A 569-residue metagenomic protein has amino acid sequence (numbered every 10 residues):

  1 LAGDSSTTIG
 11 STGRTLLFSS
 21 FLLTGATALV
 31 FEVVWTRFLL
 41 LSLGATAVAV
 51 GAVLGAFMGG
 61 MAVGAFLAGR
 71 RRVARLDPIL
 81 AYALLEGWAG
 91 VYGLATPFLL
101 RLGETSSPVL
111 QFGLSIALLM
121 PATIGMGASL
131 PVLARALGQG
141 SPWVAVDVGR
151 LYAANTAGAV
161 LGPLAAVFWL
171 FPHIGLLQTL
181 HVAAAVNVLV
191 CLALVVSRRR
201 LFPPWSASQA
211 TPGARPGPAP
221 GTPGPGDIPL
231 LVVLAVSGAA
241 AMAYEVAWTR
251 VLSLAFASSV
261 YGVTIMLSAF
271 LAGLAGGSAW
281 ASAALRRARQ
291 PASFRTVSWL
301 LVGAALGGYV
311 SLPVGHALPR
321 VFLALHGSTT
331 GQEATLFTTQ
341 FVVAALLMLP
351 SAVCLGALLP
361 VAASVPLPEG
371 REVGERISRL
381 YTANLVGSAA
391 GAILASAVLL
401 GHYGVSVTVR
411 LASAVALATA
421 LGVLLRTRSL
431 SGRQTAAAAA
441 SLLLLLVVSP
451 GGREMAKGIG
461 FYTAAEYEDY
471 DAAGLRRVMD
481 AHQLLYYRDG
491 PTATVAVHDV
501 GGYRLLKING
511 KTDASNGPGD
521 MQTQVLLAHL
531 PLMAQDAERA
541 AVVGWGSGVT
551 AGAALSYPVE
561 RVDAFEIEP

Functional and structural regions predicted by a protein language model:
L1-P569: Alpha-helical transmembrane segments of multi-pass membrane proteins
